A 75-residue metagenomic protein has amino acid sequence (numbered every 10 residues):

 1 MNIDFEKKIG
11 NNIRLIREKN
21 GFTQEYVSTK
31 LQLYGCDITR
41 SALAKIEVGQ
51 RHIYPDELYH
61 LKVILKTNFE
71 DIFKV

Functional and structural regions predicted by a protein language model:
M1-K19: A short, Lys/Arg-rich alpha-helix, primarily the initiator
N2-I3, E18, V63, E70-V75: Short, charged recognition helix plus adjacent turn of helix-turn-helix-like nucleic-acid-binding domains
N12, A42-K45, D71: Residue-level recognition of specific faces of alpha-helices
I13, Q24, R40, P55-L58: Helix-turn-helix DNA-binding elements, focusing on the entry/boundary residues of the two helices that contact DNA
E18, Q32-L33, V48-Q50, Y59: Residue-level detection of the helix-turn-helix DNA-binding "recognition helix"
G21-K45: Short alpha-helical DNA-recognition segment
Q50, Y54-D71: DNA major-groove recognition helix of helix-turn-helix/homeodomain DNA-binding modules
